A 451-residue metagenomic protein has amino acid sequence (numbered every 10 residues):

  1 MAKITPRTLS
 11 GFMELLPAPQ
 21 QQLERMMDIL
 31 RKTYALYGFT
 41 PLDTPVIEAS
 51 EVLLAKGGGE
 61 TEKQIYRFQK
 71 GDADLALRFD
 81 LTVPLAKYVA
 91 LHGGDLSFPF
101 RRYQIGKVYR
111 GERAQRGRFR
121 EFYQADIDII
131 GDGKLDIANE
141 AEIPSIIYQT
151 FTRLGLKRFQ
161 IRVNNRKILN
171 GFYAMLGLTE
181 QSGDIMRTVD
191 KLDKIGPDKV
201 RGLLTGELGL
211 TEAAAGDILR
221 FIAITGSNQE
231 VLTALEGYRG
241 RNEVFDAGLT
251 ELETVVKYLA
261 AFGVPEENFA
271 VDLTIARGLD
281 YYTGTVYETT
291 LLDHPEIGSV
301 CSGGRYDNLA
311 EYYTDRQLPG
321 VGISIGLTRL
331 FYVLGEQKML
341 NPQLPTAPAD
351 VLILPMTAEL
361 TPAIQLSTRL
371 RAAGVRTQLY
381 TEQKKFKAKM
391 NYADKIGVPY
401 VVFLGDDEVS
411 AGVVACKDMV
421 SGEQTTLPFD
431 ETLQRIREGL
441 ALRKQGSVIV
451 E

Functional and structural regions predicted by a protein language model:
M1-Q20, Q69, T179-S182: Auxiliary tRNA-acceptor-end handling modules of aminoacyl-tRNA synthetases
P19-Y37, E48-E51, D72, T82-G94 (+3 more regions): Positively charged, Gly/Ser-enriched RNA/tRNA-binding surfaces
L42, V46-A76: Polyanion/phosphate-binding surface patch
T61-D72, L178-V200, L291-D293: Acidic, His- and aromatic-enriched active-site or binding-groove loops in soluble protein domains that engage sugars
S97: Phosphate/dinucleotide-binding and metal-coordinating scaffold of catalytic cores in nucleotide-dependent enzymes
I161, Y173, D190-K194: Internal, well-ordered alpha/beta segment that forms a basic, Gly-enriched binding/recognition surface
I161-L169: Glycine-rich, mobile lid/loop segments that gate access to catalytic sites or pores
